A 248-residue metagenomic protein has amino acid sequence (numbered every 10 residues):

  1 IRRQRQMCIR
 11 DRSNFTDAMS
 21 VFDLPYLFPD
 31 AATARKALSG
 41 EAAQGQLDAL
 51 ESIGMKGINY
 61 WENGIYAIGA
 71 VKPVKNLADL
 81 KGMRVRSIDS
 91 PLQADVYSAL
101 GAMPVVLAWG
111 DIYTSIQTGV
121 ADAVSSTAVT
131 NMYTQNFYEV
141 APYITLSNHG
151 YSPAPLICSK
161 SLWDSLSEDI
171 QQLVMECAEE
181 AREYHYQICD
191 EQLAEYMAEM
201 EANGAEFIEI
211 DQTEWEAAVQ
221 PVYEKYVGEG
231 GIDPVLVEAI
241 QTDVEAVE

Functional and structural regions predicted by a protein language model:
I1-I9: Single conserved hydrophobic/aromatic residue that forms the stacking wall/gate of nucleotide- or nucleobase-binding
R2, N63, Y151-P153: Short, solvent-exposed loop/turn segments at the edges of secondary structure
Q6, Y60, L107, S125-S126 (+1 more regions): Short beta-strand and adjacent tight-turn residues that come in two discontinuous sequence segments and form the edges
R10-V105, S115, C158-L162, L166-Q172 (+3 more regions): Contiguous mixed-secondary-structure segments that line small-molecule binding/active-site clefts of soluble domains
Y97, V129-K160: Periplasmic-binding protein-like
D111-I112: Short acidic active-site motifs
D122: Conserved acidic residues
